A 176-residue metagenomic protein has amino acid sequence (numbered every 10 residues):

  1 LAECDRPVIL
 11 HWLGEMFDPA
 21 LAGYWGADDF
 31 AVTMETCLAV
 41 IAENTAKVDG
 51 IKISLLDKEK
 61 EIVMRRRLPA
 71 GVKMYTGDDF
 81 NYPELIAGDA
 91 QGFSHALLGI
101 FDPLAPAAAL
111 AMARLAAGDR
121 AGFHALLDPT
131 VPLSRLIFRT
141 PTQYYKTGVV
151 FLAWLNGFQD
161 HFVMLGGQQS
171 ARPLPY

Functional and structural regions predicted by a protein language model:
L1-E3: Active-site acidic/histidine proton-transfer and metal-coordination neighborhood in alpha/beta enzyme cores
D5-Y145: Catalytic alpha/beta core domains of metabolic enzymes, predominantly
I137-Y176: C-terminal extensions of enzymes
